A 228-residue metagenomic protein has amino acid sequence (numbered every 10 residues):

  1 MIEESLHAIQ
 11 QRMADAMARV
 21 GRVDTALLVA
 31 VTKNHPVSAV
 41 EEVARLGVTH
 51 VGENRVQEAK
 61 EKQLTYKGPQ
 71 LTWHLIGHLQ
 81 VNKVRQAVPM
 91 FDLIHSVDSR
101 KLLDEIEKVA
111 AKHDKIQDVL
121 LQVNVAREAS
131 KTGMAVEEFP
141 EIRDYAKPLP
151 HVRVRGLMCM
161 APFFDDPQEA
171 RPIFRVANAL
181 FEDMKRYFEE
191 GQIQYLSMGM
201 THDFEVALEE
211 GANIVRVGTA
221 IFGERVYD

Functional and structural regions predicted by a protein language model:
M1-A179, D183-F204, L208-E210, F222: Conserved alpha/beta-domain cores
T219: Glycine/alanine-rich phosphate-binding loops at beta-alpha junctions
E224-Y227: Short, charged, intrinsically disordered terminal tails
